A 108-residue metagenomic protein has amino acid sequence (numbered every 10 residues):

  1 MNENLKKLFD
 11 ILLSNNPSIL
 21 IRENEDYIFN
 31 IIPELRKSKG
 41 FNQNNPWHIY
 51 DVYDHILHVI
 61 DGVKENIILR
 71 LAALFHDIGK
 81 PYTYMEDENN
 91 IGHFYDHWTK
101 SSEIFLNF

Functional and structural regions predicted by a protein language model:
M1, I21-N24, V59-K64: Alpha-helix C-terminal capping segments
M1-R22: Non-catalytic interface/linker regions that flank or bridge core catalytic/transmembrane domains
E3, I19, D51-D54, H58 (+2 more regions): Generic recognition of stable, solvent-exposed alpha-helical segments in well-folded globular domains
E3-D10, F29-H58, P81-I91: Active-site flanking loop/helix segments enriched in acidic
L12, N16, Y27, W47-D51 (+4 more regions): Short, contiguous, pocket-lining structural segments that sit at or immediately flank catalytic/ligand-binding sites
L12-N15, Y27, S38-N42, V63 (+1 more regions): Alpha-helix boundary/capping residues
L20-E23, I31-E34, I67-L74: Acidic/histidine metal-binding catalytic segments
D61-F108: Divalent metal-dependent catalytic cores for phosphoryl transfer on phosphate-bearing substrates
